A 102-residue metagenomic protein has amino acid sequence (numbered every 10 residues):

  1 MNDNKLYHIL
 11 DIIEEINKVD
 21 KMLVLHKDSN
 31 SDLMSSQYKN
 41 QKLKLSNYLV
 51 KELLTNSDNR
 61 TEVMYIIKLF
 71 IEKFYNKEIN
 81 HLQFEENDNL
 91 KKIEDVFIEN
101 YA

Functional and structural regions predicted by a protein language model:
M1-I13: Short, charge/polar-rich alpha-helical segments
I12-H26, L45: Non-transmembrane amphipathic alpha-helical segments
I16, K42, L49, V63 (+1 more regions): Non-transmembrane alpha-helical oligomerization segments
D20-Y38: Short, Lys/Glu-rich amphipathic helical modules
D32-K44, M64-Y65: Short, charged, amphipathic alpha-helical segments
L43-E62, K77-L82: Amphipathic alpha-helical coiled-coil segments
I66-A102: Amphipathic alpha-helical binding modules
